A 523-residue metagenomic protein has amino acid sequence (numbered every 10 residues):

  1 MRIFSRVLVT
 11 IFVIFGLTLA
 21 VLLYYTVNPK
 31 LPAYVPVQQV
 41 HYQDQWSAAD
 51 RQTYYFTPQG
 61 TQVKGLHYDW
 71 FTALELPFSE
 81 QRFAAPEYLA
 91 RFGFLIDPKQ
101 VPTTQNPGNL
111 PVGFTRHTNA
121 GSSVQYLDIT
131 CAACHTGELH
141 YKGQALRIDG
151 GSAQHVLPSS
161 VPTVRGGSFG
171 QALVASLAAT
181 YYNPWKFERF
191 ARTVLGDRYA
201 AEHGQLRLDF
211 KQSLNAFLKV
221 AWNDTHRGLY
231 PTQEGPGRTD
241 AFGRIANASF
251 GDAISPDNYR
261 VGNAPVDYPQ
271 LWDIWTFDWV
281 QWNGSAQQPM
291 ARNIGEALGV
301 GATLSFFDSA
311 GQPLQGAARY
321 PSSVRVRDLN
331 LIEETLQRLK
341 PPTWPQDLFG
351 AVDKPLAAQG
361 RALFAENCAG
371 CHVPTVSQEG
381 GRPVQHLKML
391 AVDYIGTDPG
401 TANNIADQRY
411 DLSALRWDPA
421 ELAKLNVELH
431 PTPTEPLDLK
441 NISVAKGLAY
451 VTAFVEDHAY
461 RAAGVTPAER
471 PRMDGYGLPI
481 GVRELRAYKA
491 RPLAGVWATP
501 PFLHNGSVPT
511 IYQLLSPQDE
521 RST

Functional and structural regions predicted by a protein language model:
M1-I3: N-terminal Lys/Arg-rich, disordered targeting/topogenic segments
R6-L8, F15-T523: Periplasmic c-type cytochrome electron-transfer domains
